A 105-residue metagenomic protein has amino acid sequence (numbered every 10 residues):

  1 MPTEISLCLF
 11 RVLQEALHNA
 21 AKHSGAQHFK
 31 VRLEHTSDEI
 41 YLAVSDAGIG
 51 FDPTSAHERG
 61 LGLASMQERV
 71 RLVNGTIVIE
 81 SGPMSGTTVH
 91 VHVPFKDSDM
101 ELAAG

Functional and structural regions predicted by a protein language model:
M1-G105: Coiled-coil dimerization/phosphotransfer module
